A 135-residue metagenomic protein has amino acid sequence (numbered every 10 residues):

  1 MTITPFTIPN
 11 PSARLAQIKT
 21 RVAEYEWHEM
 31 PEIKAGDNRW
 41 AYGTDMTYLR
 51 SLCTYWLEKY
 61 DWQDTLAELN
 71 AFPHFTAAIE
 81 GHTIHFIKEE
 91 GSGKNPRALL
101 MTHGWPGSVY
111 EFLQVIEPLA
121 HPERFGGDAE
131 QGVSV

Functional and structural regions predicted by a protein language model:
M1-P5, P9: Basic/polar N-terminal segments that are highly enriched at the extreme N-terminus, encompassing both cleavable
L15-E90: Non-catalytic accessory segments flanking enzyme active sites
R21, F86, V115-P122: Generic, well-ordered alpha-helical scaffold segments in large soluble proteins
G91-K94, A129: Short, flexible hinge/linker loops that cap or flank conserved catalytic cores
N95-G104: Short beta-strand element of the alpha/beta-hydrolase
W105-E117: The serine-hydrolase catalytic nucleophile loop
L119-V135: Conserved alpha/beta-hydrolase
